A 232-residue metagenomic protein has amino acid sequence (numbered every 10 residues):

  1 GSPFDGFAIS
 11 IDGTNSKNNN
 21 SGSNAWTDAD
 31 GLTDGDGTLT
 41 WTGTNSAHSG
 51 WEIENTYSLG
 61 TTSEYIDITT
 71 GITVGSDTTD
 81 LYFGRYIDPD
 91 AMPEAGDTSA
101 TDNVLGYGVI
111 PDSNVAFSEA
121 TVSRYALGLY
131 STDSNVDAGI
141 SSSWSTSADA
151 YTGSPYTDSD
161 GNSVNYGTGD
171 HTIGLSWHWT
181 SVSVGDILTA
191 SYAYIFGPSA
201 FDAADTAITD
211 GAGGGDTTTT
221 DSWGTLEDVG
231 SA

Functional and structural regions predicted by a protein language model:
S2, I9: Short aromatic-centered micro-motifs
P3, N15-Y151, I173, V184 (+2 more regions): Polysaccharide-binding surfaces and accessory modules of carbohydrate-active proteins
D12, Y86-D88, A193-G197: Predominantly extracellular/luminal cell-surface or secreted proteins
T40, T44, G153-V184: Extracellular adhesion/glycan-binding regions together with long Ser/Thr- and acidic-residue-rich low-complexity tracts
T180-F196: Short Pro-Gly-centered flexible turn/kink motifs
F196-A207: Short, Lys/Arg- and Gly-enriched loop/turn segments at beta-strand edges
